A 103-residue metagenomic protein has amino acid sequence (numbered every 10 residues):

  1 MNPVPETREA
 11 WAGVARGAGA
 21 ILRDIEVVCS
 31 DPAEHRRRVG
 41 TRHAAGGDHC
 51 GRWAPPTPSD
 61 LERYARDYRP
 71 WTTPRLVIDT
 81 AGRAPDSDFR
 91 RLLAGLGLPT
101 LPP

Functional and structural regions predicted by a protein language model:
M1-R23, C29: Glycine-rich phosphate-binding loop used to anchor ATP phosphates in small-molecule kinases, encompassing both
N2, I25-E26, R52, D79: Short N-terminal micro-motifs specific to bacterial/archaeal maturation and metal-cluster initiation sites
T7, D31-H35, A84-P85: Short phosphate-engaging motifs
A10-W11, R38, R91: Alpha-helical scaffold elements adjacent to nucleotide-binding pockets in ATP/GTP-utilizing enzyme cores
A15, T41-A45: Short, hinge-like loop/turn segments at secondary-structure boundaries
A18-G40, I78: Conserved phosphate-donor/acceptor-positioning beta-strand/loop module used by diverse small-molecule
A44-R90, P99-P103: Small-molecule kinase domains that catalyze NTP-dependent phosphoryl transfer to phosphate-bearing small molecules
